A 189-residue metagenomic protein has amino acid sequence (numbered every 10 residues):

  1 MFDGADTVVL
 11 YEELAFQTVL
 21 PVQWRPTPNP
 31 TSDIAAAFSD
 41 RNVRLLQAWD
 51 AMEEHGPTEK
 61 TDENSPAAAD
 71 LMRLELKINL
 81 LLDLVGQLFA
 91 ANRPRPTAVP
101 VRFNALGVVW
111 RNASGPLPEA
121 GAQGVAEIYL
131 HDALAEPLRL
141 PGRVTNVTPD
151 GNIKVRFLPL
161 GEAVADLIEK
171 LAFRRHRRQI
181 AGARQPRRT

Functional and structural regions predicted by a protein language model:
M1-T189: Structured alpha-helical
